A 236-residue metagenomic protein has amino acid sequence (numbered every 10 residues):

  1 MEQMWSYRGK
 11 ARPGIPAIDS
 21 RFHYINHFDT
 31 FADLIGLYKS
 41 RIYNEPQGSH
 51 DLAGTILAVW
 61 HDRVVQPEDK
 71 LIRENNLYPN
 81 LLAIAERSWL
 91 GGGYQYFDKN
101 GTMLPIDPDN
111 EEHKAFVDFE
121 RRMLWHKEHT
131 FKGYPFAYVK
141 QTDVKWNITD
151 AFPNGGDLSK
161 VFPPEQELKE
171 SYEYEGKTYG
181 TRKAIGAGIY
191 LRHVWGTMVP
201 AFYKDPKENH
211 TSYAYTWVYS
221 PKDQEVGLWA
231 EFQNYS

Functional and structural regions predicted by a protein language model:
E2-D143: Flexible, acidic glycine-rich loops studded with aromatic residues
W5-S6, A214, Q224-V226: Residue-level marker for the onset of beta-strands and adjacent loop->beta junctions in well-ordered domains
L52, E111, V117, A187 (+2 more regions): Alpha-helical protein-protein interaction elements
L124-T197: Accessory carbohydrate-binding/adhesion or oligomerization-edge regions at the termini of glycan-active proteins
Y203-S220: Short beta-strands within extracellular/lumenal beta-sheet-rich domains
Y219-S236: Aromatic-lined ligand-binding clefts that engage carbohydrates, nucleic acids, or primary amines
